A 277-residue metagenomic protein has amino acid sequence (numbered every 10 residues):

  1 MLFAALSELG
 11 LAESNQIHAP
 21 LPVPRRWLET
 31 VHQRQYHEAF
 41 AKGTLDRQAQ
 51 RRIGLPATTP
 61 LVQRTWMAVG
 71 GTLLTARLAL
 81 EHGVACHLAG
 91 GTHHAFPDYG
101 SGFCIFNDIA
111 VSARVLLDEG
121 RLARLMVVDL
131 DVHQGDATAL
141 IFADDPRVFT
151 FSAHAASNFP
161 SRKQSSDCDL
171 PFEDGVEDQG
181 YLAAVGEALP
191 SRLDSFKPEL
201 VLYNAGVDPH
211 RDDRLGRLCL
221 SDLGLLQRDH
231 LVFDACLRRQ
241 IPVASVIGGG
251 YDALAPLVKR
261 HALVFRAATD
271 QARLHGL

Functional and structural regions predicted by a protein language model:
M1-V23: N-terminal low-complexity, Ser/Thr- and acidic-residue-enriched intrinsically disordered segments
A4, R26, E38, W66 (+1 more regions): N-terminal, well-ordered alpha-helical segments
L6-S7, V31-H32, F40-A41, A76-L80 (+1 more regions): Hydrophobic residues in alpha-helical segments
H18, E29, H87: Short, conserved beta-strand segments within well-ordered enzyme catalytic domains that often line or immediately flank
L21-L45: Charged, often glycine-rich, active-site loop that binds/positions anionic groups
R47-L277: A general "terminal functional-core" signal
